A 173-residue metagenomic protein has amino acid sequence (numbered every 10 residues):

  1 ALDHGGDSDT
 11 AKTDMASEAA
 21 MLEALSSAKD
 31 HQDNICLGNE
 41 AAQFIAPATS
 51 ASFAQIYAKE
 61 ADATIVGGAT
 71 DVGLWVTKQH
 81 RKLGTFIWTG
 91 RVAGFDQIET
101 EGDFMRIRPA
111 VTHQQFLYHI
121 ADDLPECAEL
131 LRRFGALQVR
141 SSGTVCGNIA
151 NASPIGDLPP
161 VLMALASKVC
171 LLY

Functional and structural regions predicted by a protein language model:
A1-L172: C-terminal structural segment of proteins
